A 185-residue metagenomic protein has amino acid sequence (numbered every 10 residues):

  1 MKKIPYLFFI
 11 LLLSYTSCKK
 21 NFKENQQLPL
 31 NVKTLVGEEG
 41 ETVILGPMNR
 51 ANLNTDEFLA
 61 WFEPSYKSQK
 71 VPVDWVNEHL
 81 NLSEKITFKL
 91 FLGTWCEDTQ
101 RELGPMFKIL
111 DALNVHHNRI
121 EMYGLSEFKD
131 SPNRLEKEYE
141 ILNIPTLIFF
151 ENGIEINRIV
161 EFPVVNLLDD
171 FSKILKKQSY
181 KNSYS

Functional and structural regions predicted by a protein language model:
M1-Q27: Bacterial Sec-dependent N-terminal signal peptides
E24-S83: N-terminal leader/targeting and pre-domain segments
N81-A112: Local sequence-structure signature of Cys/Sec-based thiol-disulfide redox active-site neighborhoods
L90-T94, H117-S131: Thiol-based oxidoreductase modules, predominantly thioredoxin-like and allied folds used for disulfide exchange
F128-I141: Short Fe-S-cluster ligation motifs
Y139-F150: Structural micro-motif
F149-S183: Non-catalytic, surface beta->alpha helical segment in thiol-disulfide oxidoreductase systems
